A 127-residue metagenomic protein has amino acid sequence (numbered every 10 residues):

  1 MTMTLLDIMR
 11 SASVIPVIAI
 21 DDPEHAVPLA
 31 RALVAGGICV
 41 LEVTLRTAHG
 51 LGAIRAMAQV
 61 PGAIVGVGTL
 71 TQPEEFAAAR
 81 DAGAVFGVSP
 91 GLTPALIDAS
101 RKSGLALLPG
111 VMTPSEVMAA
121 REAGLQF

Functional and structural regions predicted by a protein language model:
M1-V85, K102: Conserved N-terminal beta1-alpha1 strand-loop-helix module at the mouth
H49, V60, T71-F127: Conserved anion-binding
